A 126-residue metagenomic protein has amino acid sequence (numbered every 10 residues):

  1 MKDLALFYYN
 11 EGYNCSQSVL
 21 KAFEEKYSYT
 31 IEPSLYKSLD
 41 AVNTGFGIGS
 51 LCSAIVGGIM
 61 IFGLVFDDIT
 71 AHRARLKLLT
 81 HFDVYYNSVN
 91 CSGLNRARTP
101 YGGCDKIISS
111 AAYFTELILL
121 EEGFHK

Functional and structural regions predicted by a protein language model:
M1-Y27: Active-site-proximal helix-loop elements at catalytic-domain edges
D3-N10, A41-S50, R96-Y101: A short glycine/serine-rich beta->alpha loop
A5, V19, S38-N43, L78 (+1 more regions): Short alpha-helical scaffolding segments that buttress acidic/His motifs in well-ordered protein cores
C15, L51-C52, A71: Short, thiol/selenol-centered motifs that function as redox-active sites or metal-ligating centers
L20-L39, D83-N90: Acidic-glycine-rich active-site phosphate/pyrophosphate-binding loop
Y27-K37, G63-K77: Phosphate-handling active-site elements
A54-L64: Short, small-residue alpha-helix embedded
L76-K126: C-terminal binding/interaction regions
